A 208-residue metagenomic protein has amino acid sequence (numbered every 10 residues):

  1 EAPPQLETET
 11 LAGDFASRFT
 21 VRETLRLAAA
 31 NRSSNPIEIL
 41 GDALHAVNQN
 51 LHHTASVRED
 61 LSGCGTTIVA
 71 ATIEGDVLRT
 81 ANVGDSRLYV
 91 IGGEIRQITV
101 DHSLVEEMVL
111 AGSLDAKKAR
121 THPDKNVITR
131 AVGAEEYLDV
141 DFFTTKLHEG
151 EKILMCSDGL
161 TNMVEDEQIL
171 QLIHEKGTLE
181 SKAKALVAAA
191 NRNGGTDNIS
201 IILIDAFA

Functional and structural regions predicted by a protein language model:
E1-A208: PP2C/PPM-type serine/threonine phosphatase catalytic domain
